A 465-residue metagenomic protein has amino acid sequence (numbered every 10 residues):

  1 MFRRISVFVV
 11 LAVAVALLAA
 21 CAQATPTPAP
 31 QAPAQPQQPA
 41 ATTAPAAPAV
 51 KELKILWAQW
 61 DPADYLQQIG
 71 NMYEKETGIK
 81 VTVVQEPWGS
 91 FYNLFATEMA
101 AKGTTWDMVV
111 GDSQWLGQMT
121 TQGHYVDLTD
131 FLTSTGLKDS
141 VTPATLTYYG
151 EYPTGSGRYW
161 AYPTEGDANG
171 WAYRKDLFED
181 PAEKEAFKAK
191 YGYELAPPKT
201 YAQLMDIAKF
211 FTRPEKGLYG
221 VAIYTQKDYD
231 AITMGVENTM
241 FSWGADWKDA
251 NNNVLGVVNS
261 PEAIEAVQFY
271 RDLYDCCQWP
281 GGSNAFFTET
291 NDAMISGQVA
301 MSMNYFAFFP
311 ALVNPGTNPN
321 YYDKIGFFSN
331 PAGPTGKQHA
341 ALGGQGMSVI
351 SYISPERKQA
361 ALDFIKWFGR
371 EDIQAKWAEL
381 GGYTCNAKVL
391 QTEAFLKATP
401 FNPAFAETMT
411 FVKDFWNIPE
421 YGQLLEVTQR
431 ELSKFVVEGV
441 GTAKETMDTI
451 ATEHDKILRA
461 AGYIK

Functional and structural regions predicted by a protein language model:
A34, P39-E52, K80, A375 (+1 more regions): Conserved C-terminal helix/tail region of periplasmic/extracytoplasmic solute-binding proteins
A44-A47, S113-A172, Q203, A231-G235 (+3 more regions): Hinge/lid segment of periplasmic solute-binding proteins
K54, N71, E76, K80 (+8 more regions): Extracytoplasmic/periplasmic substrate-recognition and gating elements
N71-Y148, A161, P181-A182, A186 (+4 more regions): Extracytoplasmic "Venus flytrap"/periplasmic binding protein-like
T129-A144, E185-P197, T225-Q226, W243-E265 (+5 more regions): Short, solvent-exposed loop/beta-turn-alpha elements that line the ligand-binding surface or hinge of extracytoplasmic
G150-E165, N169, K199-L255, V299: Extracytoplasmic/periplasmic solute-binding protein
P153, D323-A332, A378-R430, K434 (+1 more regions): Long, aromatic- and glycine/proline-rich binding clefts that accommodate carbohydrate-like moieties
Q203-F211, A245, D249-N284: Glycine-centered hinge/linker elements that transmit conformational signals in sensory and ligand-binding systems
